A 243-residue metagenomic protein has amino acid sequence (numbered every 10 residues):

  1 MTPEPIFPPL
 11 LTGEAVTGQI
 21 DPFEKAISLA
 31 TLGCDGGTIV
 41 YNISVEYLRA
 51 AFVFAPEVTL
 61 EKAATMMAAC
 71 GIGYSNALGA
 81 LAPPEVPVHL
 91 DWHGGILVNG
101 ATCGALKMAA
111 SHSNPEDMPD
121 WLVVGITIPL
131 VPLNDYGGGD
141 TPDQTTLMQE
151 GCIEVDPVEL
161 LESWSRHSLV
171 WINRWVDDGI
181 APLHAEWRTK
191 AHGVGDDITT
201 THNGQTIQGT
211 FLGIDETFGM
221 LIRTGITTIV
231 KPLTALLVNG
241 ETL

Functional and structural regions predicted by a protein language model:
M1-V40, T59-P83, T102-L243: Long, positively charged amphipathic alpha-helical accessory segments at protein N-termini or as interdomain linkers
S44-P56, M66-G71: DPxDG-like acidic metal-binding loop motif
E46, L90-W92, Q205: Short, basic and Ser/Thr-rich N-terminal targeting/leader segments
L48, I96, G219-L221: Hydrophobic residues embedded in beta-strands of well-ordered beta-sheets
V88-G100: Catalytic palm active-site di-aspartate
